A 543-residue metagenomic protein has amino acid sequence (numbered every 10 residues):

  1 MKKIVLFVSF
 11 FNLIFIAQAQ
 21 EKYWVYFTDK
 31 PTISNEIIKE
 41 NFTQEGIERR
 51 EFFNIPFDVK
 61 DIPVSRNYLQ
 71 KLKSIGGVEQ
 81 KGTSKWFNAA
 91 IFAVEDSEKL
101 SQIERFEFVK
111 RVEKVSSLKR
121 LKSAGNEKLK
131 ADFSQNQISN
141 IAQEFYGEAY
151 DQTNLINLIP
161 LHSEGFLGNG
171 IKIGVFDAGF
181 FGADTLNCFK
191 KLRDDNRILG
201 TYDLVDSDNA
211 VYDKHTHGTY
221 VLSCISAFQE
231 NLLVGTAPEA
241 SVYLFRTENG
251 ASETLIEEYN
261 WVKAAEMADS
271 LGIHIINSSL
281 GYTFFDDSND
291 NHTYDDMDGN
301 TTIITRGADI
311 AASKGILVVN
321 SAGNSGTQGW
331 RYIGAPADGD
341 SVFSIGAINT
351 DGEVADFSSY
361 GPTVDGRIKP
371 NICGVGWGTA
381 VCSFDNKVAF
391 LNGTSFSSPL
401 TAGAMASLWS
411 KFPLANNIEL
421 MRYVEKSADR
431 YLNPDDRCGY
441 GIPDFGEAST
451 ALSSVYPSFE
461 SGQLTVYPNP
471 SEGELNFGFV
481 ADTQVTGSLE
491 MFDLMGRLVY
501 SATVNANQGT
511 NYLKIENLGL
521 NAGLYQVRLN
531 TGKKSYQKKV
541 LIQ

Functional and structural regions predicted by a protein language model:
M1-K22, S454: Bacterial Sec-dependent N-terminal signal peptides
Q20, I37, R111, A149 (+9 more regions): Subtilisin-like serine protease catalytic core
Q20-I75, E79, E98-S101, E107-A124: Primarily auto-inhibitory N-terminal propeptides
L69-T153, L161-H162: Autoinhibitory propeptides
Y150, L271-N277, S410-T465, N469: C-terminal subdomain of the subtilisin-like protease fold in secreted/lumenal serine endopeptidases
H162, N169, F228-N231, L244-S341 (+3 more regions): Substrate-binding/access-modulating region of protease and related hydrolase catalytic domains
D177, A337-S410, L414: Extracellular S/T/G-rich loop segment that most often corresponds to the catalytic His/Ser-adjacent loop
F459-Y467, S471-Q543: C-terminal outer-membrane/trafficking sorting elements
